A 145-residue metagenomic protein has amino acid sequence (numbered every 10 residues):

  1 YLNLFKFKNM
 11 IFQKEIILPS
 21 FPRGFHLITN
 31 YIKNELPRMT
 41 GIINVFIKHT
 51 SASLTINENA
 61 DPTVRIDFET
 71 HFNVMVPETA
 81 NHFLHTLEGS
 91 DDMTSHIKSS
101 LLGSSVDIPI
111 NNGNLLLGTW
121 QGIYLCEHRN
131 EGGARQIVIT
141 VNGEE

Functional and structural regions predicted by a protein language model:
F5-E145: Active-site histidine-anchored catalytic micro-motif
